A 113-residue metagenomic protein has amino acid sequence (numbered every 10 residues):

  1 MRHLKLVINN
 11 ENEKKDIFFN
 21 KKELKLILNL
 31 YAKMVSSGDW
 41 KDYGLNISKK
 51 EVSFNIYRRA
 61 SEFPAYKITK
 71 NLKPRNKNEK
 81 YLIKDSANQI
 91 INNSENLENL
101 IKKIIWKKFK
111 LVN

Functional and structural regions predicted by a protein language model:
R2-N9, P64-N88, L97: Short aromatic-glycine-(Arg/Gly/Cys) micro-motifs in beta-strand/loop hairpins
R2-V52: Negatively charged, low-complexity tracts enriched in Asp/Glu with abundant Ser/Thr
S48, R58, D85: Acidic surface patches and DE-rich sequence motifs
K50-V52, R59-F63: Short, charged/polar surface micro-motifs in flexible loops or helix N-caps
S53-N55, L82: General beta-strand recognition
N55-Y57, T69: Short, hydrophobic/aromatic-rich beta-strand segments within well-structured domains
L82-N113: Ampiphathic alpha-helical segments that act as solvent-exposed interaction surfaces
